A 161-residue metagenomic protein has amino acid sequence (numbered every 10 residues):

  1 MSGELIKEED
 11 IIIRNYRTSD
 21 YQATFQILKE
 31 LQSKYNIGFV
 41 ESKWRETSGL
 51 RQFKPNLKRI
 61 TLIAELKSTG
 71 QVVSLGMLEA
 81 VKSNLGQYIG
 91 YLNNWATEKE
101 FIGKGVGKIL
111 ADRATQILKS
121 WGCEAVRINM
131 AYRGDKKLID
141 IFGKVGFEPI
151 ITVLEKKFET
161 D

Functional and structural regions predicted by a protein language model:
M1-S19, T160-D161: Conserved N-terminal entry element of GNAT/NAT acetyltransferase domains
I11, T18, K29-Q87, N93: Acetyl-CoA-dependent GNAT
T24-L28: Hydrophobic pocket/interface hotspot
L66, E98, I102, A131: Residue-level recognition of the GNAT/N-acetyltransferase active site
I89, A125-R127: Structural preference for beta-strand elements that scaffold enzyme active sites
N94-T97, G103-Q116, K144: Conserved acetyl-CoA-binding loop-helix of GNAT-fold acetyltransferases
R127-L138: Conserved beta-strand-loop-alpha-helix junction that forms the acyl-donor binding cleft
F142-T152: Conserved acetyl-CoA-binding loop of GNAT-fold acetyltransferases
